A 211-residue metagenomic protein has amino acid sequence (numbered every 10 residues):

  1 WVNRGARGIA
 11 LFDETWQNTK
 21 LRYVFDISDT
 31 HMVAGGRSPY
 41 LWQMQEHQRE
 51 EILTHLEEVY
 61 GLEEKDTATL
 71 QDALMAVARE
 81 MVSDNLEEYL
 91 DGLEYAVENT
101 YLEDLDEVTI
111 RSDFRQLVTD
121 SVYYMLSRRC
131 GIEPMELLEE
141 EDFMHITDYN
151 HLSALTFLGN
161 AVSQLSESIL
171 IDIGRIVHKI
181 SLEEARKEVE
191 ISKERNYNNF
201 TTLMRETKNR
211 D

Functional and structural regions predicted by a protein language model:
W1-M204, K208: N-terminal accessory/interface modules of nucleic-acid-binding and processing proteins
